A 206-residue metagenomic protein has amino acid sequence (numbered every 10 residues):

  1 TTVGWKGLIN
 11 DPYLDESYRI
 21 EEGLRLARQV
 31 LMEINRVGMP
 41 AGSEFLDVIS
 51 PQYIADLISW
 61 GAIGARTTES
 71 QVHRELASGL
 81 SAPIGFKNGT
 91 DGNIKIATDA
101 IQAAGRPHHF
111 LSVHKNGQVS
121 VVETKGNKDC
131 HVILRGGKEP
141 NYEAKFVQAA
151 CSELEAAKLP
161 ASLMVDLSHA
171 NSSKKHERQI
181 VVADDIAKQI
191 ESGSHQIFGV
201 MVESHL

Functional and structural regions predicted by a protein language model:
T2-Y142, F146-V147, H169-A170, K174 (+2 more regions): Active-site-facing alpha/beta catalytic cores
G126, A157-L159, S192-H195: A structural signal for short secondary-structure junctions
A150-K158: Redox- and metal-dependent alpha/beta enzyme cores, enriched for Fe-S-associated oxidoreductases and cofactor-handling
V165: Conserved, mostly hydrophobic/aromatic
Q179-L206: C-terminal hydrophobic structural anchor segments that stabilize assembly/packing rather than catalytic chemistry
